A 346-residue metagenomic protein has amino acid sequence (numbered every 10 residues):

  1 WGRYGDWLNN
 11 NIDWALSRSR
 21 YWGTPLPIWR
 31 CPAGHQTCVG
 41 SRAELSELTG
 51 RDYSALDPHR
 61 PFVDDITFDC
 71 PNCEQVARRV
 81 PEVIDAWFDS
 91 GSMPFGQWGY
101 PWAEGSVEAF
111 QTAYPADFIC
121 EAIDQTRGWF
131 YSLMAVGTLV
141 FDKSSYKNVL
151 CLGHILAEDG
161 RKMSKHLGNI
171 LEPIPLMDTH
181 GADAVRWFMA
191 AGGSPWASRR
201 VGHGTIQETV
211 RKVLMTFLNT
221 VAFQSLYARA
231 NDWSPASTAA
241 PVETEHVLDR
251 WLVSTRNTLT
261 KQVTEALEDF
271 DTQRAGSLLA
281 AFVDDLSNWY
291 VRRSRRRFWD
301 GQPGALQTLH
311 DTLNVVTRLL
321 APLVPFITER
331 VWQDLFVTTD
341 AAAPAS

Functional and structural regions predicted by a protein language model:
W1-A230, L252-S294, F298-W299, Q307-A321: Structured secondary-structure scaffolds
M93, D334-L335: C-terminal substrate-recognition/cap domain of FAD-linked oxidoreductases
L226-A240: Intrinsic disorder at enzyme termini
S237-V242, T255, Q262, A343: Alpha-helical transmembrane bundle of multi-pass secondary transport proteins
T328-V331: Catalytic cores of secreted or luminal carbohydrate-active enzymes
F336-S346: C-terminal low-complexity, glycine/proline- and small-hydrophobic-enriched intrinsically disordered tails that act as
